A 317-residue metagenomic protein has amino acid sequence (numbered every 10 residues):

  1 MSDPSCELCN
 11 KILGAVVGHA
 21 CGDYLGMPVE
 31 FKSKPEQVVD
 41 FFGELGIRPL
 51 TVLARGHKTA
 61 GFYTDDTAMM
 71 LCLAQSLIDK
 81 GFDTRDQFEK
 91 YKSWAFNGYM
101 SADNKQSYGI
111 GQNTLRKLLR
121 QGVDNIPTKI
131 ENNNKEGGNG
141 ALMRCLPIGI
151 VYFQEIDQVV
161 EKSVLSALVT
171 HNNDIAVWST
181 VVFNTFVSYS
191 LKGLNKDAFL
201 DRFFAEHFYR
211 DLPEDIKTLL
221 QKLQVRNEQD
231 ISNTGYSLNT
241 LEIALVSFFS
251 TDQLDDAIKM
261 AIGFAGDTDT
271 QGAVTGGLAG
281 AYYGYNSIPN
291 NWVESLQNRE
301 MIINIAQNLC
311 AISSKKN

Functional and structural regions predicted by a protein language model:
M1-N317: Structured, active/binding-site neighborhoods that engage oxygen-rich ligands
